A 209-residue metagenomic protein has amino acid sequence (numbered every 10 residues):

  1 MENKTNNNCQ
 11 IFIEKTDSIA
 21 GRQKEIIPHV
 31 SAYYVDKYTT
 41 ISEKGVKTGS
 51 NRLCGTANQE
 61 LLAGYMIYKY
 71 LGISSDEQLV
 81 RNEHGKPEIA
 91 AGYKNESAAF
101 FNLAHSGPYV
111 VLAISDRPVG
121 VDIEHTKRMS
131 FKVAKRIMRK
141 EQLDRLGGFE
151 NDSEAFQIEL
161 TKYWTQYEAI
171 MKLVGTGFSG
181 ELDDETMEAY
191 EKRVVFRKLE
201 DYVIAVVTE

Functional and structural regions predicted by a protein language model:
M1-E209: Core catalytic alpha/beta fold that binds nucleotide/phospho-ligands
